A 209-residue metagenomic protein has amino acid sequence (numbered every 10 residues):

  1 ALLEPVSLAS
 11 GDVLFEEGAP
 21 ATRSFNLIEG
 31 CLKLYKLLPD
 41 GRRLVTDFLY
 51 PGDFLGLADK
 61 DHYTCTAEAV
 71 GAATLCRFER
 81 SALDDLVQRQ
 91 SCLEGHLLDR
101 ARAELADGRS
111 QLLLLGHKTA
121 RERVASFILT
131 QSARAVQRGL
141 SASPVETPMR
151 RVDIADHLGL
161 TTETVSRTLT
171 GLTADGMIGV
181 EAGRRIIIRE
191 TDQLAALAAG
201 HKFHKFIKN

Functional and structural regions predicted by a protein language model:
A1-S10, H62: Short proline/glycine- and basic residue-enriched helix-capping loop/turn segments at helix->loop/beta transitions
D12-G71: Cyclic nucleotide-binding regulatory domains
S24, F48, R77, P148 (+1 more regions): Short aromatic/basic micro-patch
Y35, L57-A58, D85-L86, F127 (+1 more regions): Residues that scaffold the ATP/ADP-binding catalytic core of kinase and kinase-like folds
V45-S110: Cyclic-nucleotide recognition modules
Q88-T162: Polybasic "coupling" helices that flank or enter modular domains
A133-N209: Phosphate-/nucleic-acid-contacting segments
